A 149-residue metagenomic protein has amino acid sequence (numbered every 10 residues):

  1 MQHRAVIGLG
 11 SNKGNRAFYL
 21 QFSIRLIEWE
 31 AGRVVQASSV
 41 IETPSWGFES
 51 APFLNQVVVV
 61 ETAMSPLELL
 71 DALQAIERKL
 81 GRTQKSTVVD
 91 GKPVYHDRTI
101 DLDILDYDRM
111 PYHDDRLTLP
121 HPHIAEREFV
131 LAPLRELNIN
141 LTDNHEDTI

Functional and structural regions predicted by a protein language model:
M1-I24: Extended accessory regions or peripheral subdomains of proteins
I7-S11, I27-R33, D101-L105: N-terminal start-of-chain detector that recognizes signal peptides and the immediate post-cleavage beginning
S11, V58-M64, D106-R109: Short beta-strand-to-loop capping motifs
Y19-L67: Short, surface-exposed acidic-centric catalytic microdomains
Q36-S38, W46-F53, L67-I149: Flexible, gly/pro- and Lys/Arg-enriched active-site loops
